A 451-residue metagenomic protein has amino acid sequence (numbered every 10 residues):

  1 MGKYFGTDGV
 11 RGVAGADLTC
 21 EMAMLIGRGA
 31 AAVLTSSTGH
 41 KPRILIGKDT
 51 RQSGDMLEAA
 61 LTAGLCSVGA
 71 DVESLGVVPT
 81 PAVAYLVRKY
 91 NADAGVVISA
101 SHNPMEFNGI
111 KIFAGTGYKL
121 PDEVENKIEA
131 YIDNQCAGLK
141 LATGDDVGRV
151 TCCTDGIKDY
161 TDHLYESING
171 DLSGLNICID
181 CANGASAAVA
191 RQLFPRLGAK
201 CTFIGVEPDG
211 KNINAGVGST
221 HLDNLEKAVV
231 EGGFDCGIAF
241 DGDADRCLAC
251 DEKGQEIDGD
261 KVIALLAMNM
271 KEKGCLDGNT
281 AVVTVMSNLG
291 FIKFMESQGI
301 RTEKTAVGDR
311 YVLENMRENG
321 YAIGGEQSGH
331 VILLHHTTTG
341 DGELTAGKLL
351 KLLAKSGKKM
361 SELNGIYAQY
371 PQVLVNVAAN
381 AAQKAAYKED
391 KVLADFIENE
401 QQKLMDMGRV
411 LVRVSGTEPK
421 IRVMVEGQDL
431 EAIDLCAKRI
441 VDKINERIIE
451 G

Functional and structural regions predicted by a protein language model:
M1-A63, S67-V68, V150-I177, K384-E389: An N-terminal, well-structured beta->alpha segment
V13, N108-G232: Gly/Ser/Thr-enriched, mixed-charge loops and adjacent short helices that form phosphate/oxyanion-binding elements
A32, S36, H40-F107, Q192-C250: N-terminal small/polar loop signature for handling phosphorylated ligands or for N-terminal nucleophile
G39-D49, E73, N176-C178, N279-V285 (+1 more regions): Short glycine-rich phosphate-binding loop at a beta-alpha junction
G47-K48, I179-C181, D251, H335 (+1 more regions): Short glycine-centered, acidic/aromatic-flanked micro-motifs in structured strand/loop junctions that mark active-site
L75, N126-T161, E166, E252-G325 (+1 more regions): Proline/glycine-rich low-complexity loops and linkers
C236, K273-G451: Phosphate-binding and adjacent anionic-ligand microenvironments
